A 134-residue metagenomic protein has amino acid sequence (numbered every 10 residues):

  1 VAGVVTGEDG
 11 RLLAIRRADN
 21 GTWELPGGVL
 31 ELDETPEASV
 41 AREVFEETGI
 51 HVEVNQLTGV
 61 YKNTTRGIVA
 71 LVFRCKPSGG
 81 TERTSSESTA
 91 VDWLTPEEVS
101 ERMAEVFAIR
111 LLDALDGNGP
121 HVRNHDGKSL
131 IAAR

Functional and structural regions predicted by a protein language model:
V1, G10, V69-L71, T89: Change "...and in nucleic-acid phosphodiester-cleaving endonucleases..." to "...and in nucleic-acid processing enzymes
V1-L12, V29: Conserved N-terminal beta-strand and adjoining loop/helix that marks the start of the Nudix/MutT-like hydrolase domain
E8, L57-K62: Residue-level recognition of beta-strand microenvironments
I15-R16: Catalytic-core environment of secreted peptidases
D19-T22, G67: A conserved beta-turn-beta hairpin within the catalytic core of GNAT-like acetyltransferases that forms part
G21-W23, E87-R134: Nudix hydrolase/Nudix homology domain
L25-L57, F73: The catalytic Nudix box helix
K62-E82, D92, P96, R110-N118: Active-site-adjacent beta-strand/loop module that shapes the phosphate/pyrophosphate-binding cleft
